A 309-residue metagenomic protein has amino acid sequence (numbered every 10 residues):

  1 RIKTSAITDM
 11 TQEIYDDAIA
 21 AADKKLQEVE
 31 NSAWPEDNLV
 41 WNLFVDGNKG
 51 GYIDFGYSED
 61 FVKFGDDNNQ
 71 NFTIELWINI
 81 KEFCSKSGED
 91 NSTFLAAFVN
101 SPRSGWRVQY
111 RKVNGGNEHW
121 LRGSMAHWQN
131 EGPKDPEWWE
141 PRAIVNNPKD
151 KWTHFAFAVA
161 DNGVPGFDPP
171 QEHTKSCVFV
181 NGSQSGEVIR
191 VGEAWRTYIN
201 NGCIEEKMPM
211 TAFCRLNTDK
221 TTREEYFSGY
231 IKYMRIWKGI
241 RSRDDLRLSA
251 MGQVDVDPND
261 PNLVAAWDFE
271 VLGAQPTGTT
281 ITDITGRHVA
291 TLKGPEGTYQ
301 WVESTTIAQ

Functional and structural regions predicted by a protein language model:
R1-A22: Amphipathic, non-membrane alpha-helical rod segments
A18-E36: Long amphipathic alpha-helical scaffold segments
N31-H288, G294-Q309: Extracellular glycan-associated modules
